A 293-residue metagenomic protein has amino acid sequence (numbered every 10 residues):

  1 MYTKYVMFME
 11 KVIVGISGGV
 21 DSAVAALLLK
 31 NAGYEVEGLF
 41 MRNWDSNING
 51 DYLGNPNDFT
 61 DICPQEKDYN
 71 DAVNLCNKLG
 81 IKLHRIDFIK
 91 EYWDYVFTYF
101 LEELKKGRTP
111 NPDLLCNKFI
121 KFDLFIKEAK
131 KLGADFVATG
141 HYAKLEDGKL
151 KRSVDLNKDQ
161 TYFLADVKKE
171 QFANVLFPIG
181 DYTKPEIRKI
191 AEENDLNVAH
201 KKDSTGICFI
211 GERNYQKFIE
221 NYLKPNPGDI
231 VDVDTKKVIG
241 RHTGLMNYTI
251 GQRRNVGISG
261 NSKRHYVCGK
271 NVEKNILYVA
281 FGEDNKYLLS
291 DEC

Functional and structural regions predicted by a protein language model:
Y2-A165, P185, E192, V267: ATP-dependent adenylation/nucleotidyltransferase module used to activate substrates
S17, A138-K144, L150-C293: AMP-forming adenylation/ATP pyrophosphatase catalytic core
